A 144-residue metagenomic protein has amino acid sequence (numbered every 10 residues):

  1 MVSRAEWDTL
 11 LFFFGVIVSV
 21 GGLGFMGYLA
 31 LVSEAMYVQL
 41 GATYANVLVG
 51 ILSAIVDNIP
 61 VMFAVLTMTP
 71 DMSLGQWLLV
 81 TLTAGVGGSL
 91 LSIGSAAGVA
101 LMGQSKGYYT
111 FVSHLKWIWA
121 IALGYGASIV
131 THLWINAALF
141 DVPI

Functional and structural regions predicted by a protein language model:
M1-V16: Membrane-water interface at loop-to-transmembrane-helix junctions
V2, E6, T43, V47 (+1 more regions): Hydrophobic, aromatic-rich alpha-helical transmembrane segments and their membrane-interface anchor motifs
V2-A5, M36-V38, V86, K116-W117 (+1 more regions): Interfacial loop-to-helix junctions that mark the boundaries of transmembrane helices in multi-pass membrane
G15, L48, L78-L82, L115-L123: Internal alpha-helical transmembrane segments of multi-pass membrane proteins, especially GPCRs
V16-M26, N136-A137: Structural signal for alpha-helical transmembrane segments and their membrane-water exit/capping regions in multi-pass
G21-F111: Membrane-interfacial helix-loop connectors
G88-I144: Juxtamembrane and boundary regions of transmembrane helices in multi-pass small-molecule transporters and channels
